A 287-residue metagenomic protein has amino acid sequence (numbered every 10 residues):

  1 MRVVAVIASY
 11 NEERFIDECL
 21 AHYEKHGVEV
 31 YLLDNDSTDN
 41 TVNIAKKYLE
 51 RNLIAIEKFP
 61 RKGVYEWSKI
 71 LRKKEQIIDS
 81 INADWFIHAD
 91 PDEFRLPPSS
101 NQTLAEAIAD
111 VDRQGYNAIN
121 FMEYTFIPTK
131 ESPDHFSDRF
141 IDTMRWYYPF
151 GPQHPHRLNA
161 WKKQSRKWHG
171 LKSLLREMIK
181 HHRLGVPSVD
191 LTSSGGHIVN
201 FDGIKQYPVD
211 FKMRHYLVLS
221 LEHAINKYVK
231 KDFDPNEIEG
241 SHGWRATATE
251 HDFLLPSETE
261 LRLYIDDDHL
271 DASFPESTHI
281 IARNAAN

Functional and structural regions predicted by a protein language model:
V3-V4: Cell-envelope/extracellular polymer assembly enzymes that use nucleotide-activated donors
I7-A21, D36: Active-site beta-to-alpha loop of glycosyltransferases that engages the nucleotide-sugar donor
R14-F15, N40, F126-T129: Flexible loop/turn segments at secondary-structure boundaries
L20-K62: Acidic donor-binding segment of Leloir-type glycosyltransferases
V28, D84, D92, N117: Conserved acidic residues
Y31, H88-A89: Acidic beta-strand-to-loop metal/phosphate-binding motif
A45-H88, L96-S99: Active-site-proximal specificity loops/subdomain of glycosyltransferases
W67-R72, P97-N287: Catalytic-site signature of metal-activated, phosphate-bearing donor transferases, centered on the GT-A/GT-A-like
